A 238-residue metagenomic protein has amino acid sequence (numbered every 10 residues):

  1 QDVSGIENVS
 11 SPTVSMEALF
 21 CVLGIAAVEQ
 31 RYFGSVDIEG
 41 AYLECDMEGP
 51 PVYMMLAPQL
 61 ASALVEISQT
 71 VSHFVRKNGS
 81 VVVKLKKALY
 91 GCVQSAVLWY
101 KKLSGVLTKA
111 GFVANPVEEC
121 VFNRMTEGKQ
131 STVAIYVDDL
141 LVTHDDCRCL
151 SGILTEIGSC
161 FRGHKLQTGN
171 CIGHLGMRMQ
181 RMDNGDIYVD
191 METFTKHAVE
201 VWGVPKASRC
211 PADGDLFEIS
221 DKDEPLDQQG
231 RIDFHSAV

Functional and structural regions predicted by a protein language model:
Q1-V238: Long, low-complexity, charge-biased intrinsically disordered regions
